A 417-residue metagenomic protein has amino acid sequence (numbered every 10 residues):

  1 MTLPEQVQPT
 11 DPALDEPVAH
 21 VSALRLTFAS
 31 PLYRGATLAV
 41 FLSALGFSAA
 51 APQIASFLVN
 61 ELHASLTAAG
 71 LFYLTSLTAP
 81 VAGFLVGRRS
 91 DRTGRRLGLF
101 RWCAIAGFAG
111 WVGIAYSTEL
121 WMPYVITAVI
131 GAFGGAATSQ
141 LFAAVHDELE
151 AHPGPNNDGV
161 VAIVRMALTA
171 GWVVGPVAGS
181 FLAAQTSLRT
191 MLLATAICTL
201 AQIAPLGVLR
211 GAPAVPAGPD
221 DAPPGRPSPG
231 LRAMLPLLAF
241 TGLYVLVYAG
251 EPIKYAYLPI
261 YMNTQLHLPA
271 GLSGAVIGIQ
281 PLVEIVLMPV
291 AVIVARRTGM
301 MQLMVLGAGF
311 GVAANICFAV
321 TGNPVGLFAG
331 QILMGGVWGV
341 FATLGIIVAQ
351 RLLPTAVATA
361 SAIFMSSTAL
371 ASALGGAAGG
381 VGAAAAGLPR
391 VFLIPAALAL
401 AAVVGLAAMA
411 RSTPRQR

Functional and structural regions predicted by a protein language model:
A19-L77, L243, E251-Q265: Helix-loop boundary and gating motifs at the non-cytosolic
F41, W121-T138, V245, G326-V340: Hydrophobic core of transmembrane alpha-helices in multi-pass small-molecule transporters, especially MFS/SLC-type
G70-R88, G278-V290: Central cavity-lining transmembrane alpha-helices of secondary-active solute carriers, predominantly the Major
A82-R95, A183, L287-M300, A383: Helix-to-loop junctions at the C-terminal end of transmembrane segments in multipass secondary transporters
G98-G113, L193-A196, Q302-C317, L393-A396: Structural signature of the two symmetry-related core transmembrane helices
A136-H152, V340-L353: Intracellular juxtamembrane helix-capping segments at the cytosolic ends of symmetry-related transmembrane helices
W172, T355-A386: A late C-terminal transmembrane helix in Major Facilitator Superfamily
L287, A295, G299-G345: C-terminal transmembrane helical hairpin of 12-TM major facilitator-type secondary transporters
